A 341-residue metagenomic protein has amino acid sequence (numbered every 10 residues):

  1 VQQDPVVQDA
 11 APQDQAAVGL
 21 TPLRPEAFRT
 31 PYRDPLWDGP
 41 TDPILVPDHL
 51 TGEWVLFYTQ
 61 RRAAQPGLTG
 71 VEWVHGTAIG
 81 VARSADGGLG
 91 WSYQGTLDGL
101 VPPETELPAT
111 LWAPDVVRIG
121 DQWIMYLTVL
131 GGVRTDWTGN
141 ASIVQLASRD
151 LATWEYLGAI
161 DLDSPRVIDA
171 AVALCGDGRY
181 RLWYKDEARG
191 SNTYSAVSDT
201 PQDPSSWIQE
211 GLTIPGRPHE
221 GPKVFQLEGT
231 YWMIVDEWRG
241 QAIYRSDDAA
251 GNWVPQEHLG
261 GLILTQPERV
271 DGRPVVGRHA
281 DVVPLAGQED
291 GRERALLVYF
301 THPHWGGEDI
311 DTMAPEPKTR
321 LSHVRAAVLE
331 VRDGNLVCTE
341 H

Functional and structural regions predicted by a protein language model:
D4-H341: Carbohydrate-active catalytic/glycan-binding domains of CAZyme proteins, especially the secreted or lumenal ectodomains
